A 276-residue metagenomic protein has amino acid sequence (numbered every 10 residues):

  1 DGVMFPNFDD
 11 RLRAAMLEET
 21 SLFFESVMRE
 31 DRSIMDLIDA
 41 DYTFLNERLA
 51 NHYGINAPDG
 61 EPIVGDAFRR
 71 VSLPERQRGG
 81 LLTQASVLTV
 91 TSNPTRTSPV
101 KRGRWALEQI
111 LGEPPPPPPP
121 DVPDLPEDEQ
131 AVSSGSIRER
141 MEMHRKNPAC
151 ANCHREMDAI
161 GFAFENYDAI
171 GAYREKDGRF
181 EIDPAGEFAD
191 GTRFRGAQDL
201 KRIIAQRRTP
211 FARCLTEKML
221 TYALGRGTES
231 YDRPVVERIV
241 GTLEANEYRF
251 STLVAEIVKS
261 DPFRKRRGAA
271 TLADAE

Functional and structural regions predicted by a protein language model:
D1-T221, R233-A245, A255-E276: Active-site substrate-binding loop specific to GH73 endo-beta-N-acetylglucosaminidase modules in bacterial autolysins
A223-G227: Core structural elements
S251-T252: Alpha-helical scaffolds flanking conserved acidic
